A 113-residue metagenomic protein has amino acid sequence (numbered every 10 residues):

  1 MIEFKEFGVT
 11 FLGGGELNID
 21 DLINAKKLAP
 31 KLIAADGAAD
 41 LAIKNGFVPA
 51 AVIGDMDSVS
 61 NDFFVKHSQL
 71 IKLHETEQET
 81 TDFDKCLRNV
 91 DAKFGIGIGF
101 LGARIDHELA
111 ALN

Functional and structural regions predicted by a protein language model:
M1-E16: N-terminal nucleotide-binding beta1-loop-alpha1 segment
M1-E3, K31, K44: Short secondary-structure boundary/capping segments within folded domains
I2, I23-K26: Glycine-rich helix-loop-beta junction characteristic of Rossmann-like nucleotide cofactor-binding loops
F7, A25-I33: Short beta-strand/loop segments at the ligand-binding rim of alpha/beta enzyme cores
G13-N24, A38-L41, N45: N-terminal active-site wall of soluble small-molecule enzyme domains
L28, G37-N113: Acidic/Gly/His-enriched mid-domain segments of enzyme catalytic cores or analogous surface patches that mediate
